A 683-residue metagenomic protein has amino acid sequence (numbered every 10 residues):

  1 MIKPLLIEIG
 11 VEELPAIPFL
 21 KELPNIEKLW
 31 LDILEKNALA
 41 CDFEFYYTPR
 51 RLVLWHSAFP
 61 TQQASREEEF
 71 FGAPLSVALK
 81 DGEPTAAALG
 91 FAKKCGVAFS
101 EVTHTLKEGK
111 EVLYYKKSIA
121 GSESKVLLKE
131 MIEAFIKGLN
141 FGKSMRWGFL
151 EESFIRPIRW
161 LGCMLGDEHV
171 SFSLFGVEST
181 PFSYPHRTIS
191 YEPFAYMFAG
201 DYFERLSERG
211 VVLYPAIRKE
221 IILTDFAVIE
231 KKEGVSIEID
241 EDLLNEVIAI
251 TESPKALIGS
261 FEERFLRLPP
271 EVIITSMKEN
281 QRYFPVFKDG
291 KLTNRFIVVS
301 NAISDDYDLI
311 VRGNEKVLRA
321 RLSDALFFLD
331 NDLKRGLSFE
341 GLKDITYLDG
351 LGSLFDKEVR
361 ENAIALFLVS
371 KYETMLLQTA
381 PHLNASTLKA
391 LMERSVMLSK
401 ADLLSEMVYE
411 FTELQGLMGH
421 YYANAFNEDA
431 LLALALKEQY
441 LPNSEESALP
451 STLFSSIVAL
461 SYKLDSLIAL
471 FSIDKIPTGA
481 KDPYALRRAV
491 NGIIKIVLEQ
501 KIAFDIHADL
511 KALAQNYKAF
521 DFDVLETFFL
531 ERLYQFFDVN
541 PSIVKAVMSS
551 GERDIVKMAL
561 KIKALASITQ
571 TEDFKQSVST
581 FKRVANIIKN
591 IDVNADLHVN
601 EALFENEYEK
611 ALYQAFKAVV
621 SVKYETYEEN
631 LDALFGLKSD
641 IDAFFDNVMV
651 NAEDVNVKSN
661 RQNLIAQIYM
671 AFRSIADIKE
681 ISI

Functional and structural regions predicted by a protein language model:
M1-I683: Amphipathic alpha-helical "coupling" segments that flank catalytic cores
